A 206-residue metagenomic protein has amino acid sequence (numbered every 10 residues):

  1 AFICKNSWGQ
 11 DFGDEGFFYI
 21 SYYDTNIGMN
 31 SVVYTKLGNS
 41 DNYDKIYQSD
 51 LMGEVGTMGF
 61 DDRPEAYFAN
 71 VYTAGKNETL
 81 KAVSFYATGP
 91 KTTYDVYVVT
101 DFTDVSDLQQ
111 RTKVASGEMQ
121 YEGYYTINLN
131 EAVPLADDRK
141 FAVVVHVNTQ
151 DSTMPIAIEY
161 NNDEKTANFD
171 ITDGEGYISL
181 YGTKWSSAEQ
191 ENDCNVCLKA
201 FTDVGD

Functional and structural regions predicted by a protein language model:
A1-N77, Y97, P155-G205: Active-site signature of cysteine proteases
K5, A69-V71, K81-Y86, Y97 (+3 more regions): Residues within well-ordered beta-strands of beta-sheet-rich folds
T57-G59, V83, Q120: Intrinsically disordered, low-complexity segments enriched in polar/charged residues with Gly/Pro, especially when
A74-A82, K91, D138: Extended extracellular/luminal ectodomain segments enriched in beta-structured repeat modules
P90-I171: Aromatic- and Gly/Pro-enriched, solvent-exposed loop/edge beta-strand patches characteristic of beta-rich domains
